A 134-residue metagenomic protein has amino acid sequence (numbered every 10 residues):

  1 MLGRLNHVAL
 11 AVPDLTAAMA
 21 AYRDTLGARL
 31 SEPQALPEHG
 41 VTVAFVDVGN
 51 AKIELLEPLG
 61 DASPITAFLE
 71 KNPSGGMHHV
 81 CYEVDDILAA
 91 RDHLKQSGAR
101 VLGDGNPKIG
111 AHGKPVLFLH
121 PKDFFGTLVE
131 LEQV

Functional and structural regions predicted by a protein language model:
M1-M19, G75-V84, Q133: N-terminal beta-strand motif that seeds the catalytic metal site of vicinal oxygen chelate
R4-N6, L26-G40, G60-H78, S97 (+1 more regions): A cross-kingdom feature marking solvent-exposed beta-strand/loop segments within repeated, beta-rich binding/scaffold
A18, L26-R29, I53, S63-P64 (+1 more regions): Short loop/beta submotifs within extracellular cysteine-rich repeat domains
A18-R23, L94: Conserved active-site tyrosine of GNAT-family acetyltransferases
A44-D47, E54, R91-V134: Vicinal oxygen chelate
G49-I53, G60-A62, I87: Short, charged/polar surface micro-motifs in flexible loops or helix N-caps
P73, C81, D86-L88, D92-K95: Long, charged/polar, surface-exposed segments that mediate recognition or autoinhibition
